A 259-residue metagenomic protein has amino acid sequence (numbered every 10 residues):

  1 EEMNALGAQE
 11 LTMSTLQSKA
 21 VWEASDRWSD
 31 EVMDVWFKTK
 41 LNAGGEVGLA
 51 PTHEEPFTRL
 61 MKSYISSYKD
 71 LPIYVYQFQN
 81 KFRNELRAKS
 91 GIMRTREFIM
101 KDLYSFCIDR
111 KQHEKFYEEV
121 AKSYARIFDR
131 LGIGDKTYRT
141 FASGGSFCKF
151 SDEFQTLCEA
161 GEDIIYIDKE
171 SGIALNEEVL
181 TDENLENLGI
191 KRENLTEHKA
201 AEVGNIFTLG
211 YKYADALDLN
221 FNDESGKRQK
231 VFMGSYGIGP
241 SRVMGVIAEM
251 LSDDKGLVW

Functional and structural regions predicted by a protein language model:
E1-W259: TRNA-recognition modules of translation machinery and tRNA-sensing kinases, especially anticodon-binding
